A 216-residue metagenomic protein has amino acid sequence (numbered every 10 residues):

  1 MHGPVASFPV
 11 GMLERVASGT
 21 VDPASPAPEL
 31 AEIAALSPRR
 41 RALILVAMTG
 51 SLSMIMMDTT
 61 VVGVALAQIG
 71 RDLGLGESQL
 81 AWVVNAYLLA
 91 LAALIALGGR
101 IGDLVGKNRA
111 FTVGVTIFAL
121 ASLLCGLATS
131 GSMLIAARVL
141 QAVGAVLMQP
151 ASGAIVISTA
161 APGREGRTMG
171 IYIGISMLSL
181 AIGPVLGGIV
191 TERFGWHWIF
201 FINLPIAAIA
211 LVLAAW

Functional and structural regions predicted by a protein language model:
G3, P9-W216: Transmembrane-helix bundle of Major Facilitator Superfamily
